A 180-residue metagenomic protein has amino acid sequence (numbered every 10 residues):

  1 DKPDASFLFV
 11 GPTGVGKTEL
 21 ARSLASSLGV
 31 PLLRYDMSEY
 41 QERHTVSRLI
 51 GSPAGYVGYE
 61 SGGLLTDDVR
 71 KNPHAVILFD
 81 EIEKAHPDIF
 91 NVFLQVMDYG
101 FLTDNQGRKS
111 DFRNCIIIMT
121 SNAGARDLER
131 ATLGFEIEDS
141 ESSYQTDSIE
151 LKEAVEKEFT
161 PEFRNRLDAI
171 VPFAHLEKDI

Functional and structural regions predicted by a protein language model:
D1-I180: AAA+ P-loop NTPase nucleotide-binding core of proteostasis motors
